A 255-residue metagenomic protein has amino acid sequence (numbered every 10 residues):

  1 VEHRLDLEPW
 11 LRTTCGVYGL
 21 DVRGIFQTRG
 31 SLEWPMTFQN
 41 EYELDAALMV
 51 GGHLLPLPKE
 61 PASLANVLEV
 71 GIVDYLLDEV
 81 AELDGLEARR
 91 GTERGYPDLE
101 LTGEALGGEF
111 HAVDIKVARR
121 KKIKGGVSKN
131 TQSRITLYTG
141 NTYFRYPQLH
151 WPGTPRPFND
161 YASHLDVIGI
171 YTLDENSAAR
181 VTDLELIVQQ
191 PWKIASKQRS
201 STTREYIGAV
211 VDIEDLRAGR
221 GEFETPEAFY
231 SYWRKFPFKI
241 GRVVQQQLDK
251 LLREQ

Functional and structural regions predicted by a protein language model:
V1-G95, E104-G108, V117-Q255: Nucleic-acid endonuclease domains
L99, V113-V117: A generic, well-ordered mixed alpha/beta core segment in the N-terminal half of proteins
